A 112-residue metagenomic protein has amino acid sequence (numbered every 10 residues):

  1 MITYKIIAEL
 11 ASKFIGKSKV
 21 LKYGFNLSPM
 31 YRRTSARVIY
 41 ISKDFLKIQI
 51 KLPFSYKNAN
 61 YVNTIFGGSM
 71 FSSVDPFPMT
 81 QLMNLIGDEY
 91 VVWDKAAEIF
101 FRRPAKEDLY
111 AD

Functional and structural regions predicted by a protein language model:
M1-R33, K57: Alpha-helical membrane-targeting segments
E9, N63-G67: A short, highly charged nucleic-acid-interacting micro-segment common to nuclease and nuclease-linked defense proteins
P29-A36, V92-A97: A short, amphipathic edge element
Y31, F45-K47, K106-Y110: A general secondary-structure signal for short beta-strands and their flanking turns/coil in non-transmembrane regions
R33-T64: Catalytic strand-loop segment that frames the active site of acyl-thioester-processing enzymes
K57, G68-S73, W93, A111: Short, low-complexity, polar/charged sequence segments that are solvent-exposed and flexible
G68-D88: Active-site helix/loop of acyl-thioester processing domains in fatty-acid/polyketide metabolism, spanning hotdog-fold
Q81-D112: Hydrophobic beta-strand-centered segment that forms part of the acyl-chain substrate-binding groove
